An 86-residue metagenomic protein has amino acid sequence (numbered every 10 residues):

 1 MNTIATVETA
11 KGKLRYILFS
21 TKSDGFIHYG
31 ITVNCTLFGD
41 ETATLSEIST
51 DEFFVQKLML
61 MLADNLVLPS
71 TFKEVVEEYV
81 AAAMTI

Functional and structural regions predicted by a protein language model:
M1-G30: Short N-terminal "domain-start" leader segments that mark the transition from disordered tails or signal peptides into
N34-T36: A generic structural motif
F38-I86: Mixed-charge, Lys/Arg-enriched low-complexity segments
